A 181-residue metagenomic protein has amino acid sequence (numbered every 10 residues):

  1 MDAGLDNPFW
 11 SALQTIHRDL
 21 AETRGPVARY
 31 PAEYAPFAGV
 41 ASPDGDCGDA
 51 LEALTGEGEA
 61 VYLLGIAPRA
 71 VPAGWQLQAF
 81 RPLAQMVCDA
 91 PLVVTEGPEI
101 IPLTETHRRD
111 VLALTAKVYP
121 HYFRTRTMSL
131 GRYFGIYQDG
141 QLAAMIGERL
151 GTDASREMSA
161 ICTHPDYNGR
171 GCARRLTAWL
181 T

Functional and structural regions predicted by a protein language model:
M1-L5, D89-H121: Short amphipathic alpha-helix that is part of the acyltransferase structural core
D2-E96: Acyl-donor-binding surface of acyltransferase catalytic domains
P36-A41, I161-G169: A short, internal acetyl-CoA/4′-phosphopantetheine-binding micro-motif in the GNAT/acyltransferase core
D46-L51, T163, G169-T181: Conserved acetyl-CoA-binding loop-helix of GNAT-fold acetyltransferases
A67, H107, A154: A generic "binding-loop/recognition-motif" signal
P82-A84, P98-E99, R132, A144: Generic beta-strand structural signal
Y122-P165: A conserved beta-strand-loop-helix scaffold within acyl/acetyltransferase catalytic domains
